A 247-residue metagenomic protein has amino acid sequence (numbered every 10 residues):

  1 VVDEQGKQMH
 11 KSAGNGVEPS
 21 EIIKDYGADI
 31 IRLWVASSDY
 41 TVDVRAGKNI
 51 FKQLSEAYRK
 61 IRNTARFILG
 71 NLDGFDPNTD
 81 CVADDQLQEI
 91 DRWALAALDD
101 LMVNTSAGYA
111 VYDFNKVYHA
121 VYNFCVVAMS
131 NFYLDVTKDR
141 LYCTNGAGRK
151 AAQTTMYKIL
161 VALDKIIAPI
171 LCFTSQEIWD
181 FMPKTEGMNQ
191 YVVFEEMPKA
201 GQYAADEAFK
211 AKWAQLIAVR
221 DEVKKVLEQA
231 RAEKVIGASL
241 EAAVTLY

Functional and structural regions predicted by a protein language model:
V1-D85, K184-M188, I236: Catalytic adenosine-cofactor/nucleotide-binding cores of aminoacyl-tRNA synthetases and other
V2-E4, K11-S12, W34-A36, G47 (+6 more regions): Generic beta-strand/beta-sheet core signal
V2-M9, E18, Y40-V44, C125-A128 (+5 more regions): Flexible loop/turn segments at secondary-structure boundaries
I30-S37, T64-I68, V121-C125, Y133 (+2 more regions): Short alpha-helical scaffolding segments that buttress acidic/His motifs in well-ordered protein cores
R45-K52, D100-V121, A162-L163, Y203 (+1 more regions): Extended, non-catalytic structural segments that build the interaction scaffolds of large macromolecular assemblies
E56-L69, Q88-L101, H119-R140, E196: Core structural elements
F75-V103, D135-V226, E233-Y247: Acidic, turn-prone loop/beta-hairpin segments
